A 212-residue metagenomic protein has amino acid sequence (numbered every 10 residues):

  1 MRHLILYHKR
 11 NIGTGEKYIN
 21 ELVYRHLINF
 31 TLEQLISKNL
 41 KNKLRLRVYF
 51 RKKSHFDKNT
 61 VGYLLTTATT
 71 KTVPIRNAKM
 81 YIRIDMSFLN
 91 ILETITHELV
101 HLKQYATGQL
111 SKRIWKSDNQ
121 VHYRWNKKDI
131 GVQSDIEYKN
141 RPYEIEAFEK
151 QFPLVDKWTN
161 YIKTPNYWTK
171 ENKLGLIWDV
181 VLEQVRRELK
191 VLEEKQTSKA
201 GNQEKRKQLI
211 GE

Functional and structural regions predicted by a protein language model:
R2-T14: Acidic/histidine-rich, surface-exposed loop or edge segments in extracytoplasmic proteins
I19-K43: Zn2+-dependent metallopeptidase catalytic core
I19-Y24, L92, K139, Y143: Hydrophobic (often cysteine-bearing) scaffold residues that line and stabilize catalytic clefts of nucleotide/cofactor
L35-K43, Q109-S111, K157-N166: Surface-exposed helix-capping loop/turn segments at secondary-structure junctions
H55-N90, L102-A106, L110: Active-site scaffold of zinc-dependent metalloenzymes
L89, Y105-K139, Y167: Post-HEXXH active-site segment of zinc metalloproteases
E93-A106, A147: Active-site recognition of the HExxH zinc-binding catalytic motif
I130-E212: Long, well-structured alpha-helical subdomains associated with metal-dependent extracellular/ecto-lumenal hydrolases
